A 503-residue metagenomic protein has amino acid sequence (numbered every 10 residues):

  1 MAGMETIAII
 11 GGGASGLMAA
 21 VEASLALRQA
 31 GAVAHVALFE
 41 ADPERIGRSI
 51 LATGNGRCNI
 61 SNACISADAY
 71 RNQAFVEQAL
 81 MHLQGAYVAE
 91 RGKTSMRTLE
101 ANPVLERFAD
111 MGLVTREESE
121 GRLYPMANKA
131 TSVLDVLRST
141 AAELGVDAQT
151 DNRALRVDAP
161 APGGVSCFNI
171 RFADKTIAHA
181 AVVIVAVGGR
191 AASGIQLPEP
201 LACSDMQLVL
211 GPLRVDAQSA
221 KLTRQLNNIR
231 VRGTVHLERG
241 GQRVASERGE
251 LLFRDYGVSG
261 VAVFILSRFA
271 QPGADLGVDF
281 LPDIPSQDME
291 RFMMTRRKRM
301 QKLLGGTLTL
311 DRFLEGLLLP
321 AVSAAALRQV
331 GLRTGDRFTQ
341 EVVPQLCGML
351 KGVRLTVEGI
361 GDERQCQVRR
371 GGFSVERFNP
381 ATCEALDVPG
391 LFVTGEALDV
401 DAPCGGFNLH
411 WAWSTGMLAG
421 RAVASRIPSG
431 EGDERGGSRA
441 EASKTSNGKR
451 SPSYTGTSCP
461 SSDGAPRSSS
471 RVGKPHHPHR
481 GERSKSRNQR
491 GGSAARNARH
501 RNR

Functional and structural regions predicted by a protein language model:
A2-S15: Beta1/beta-strand and adjacent pyrophosphate-binding region of the FAD-binding site in flavoprotein oxidoreductases
A8-I10, F39, A154, I177-R190 (+4 more regions): Short hydrophobic core segments
S24-N55: Glycine-rich FAD pyrophosphate-binding loop
P43-I46, L51, I60, C64 (+4 more regions): An anion/pyrophosphate-binding glycine-rich loop and adjacent beta-alpha core in soluble alpha-beta enzymes
G54-E117: Glycine-rich active-site loop/strand segments that organize a redox cofactor
T150, A324-D401: A glycine-rich dinucleotide-binding beta-alpha-beta segment and adjacent secondary-structure elements that constitute
T150-S166: A conserved short coil-to-beta-strand element within the FAD-binding core of flavoproteins
G189-R190, Q196, D399-I427: A conserved FAD-binding loop/helix module that cradles the flavin
